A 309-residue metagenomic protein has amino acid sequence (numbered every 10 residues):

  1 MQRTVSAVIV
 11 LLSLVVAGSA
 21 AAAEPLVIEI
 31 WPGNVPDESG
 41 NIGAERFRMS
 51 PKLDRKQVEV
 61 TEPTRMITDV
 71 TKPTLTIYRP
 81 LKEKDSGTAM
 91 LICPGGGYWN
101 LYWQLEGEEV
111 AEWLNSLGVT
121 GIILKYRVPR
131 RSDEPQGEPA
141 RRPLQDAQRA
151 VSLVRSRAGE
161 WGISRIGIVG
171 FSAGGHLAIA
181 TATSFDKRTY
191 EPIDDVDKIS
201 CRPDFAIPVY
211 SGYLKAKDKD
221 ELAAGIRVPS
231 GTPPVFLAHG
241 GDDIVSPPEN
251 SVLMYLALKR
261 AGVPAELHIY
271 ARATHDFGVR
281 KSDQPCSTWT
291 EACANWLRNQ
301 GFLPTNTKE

Functional and structural regions predicted by a protein language model:
A23-D85: N-terminal cap/lid segment of alpha/beta-hydrolase-fold proteins
S86-G95: Short beta-strand element of the alpha/beta-hydrolase
Y102-W103, E109-V110, Y126-I163, R280-S287: Catalytic nucleophile-loop/oxyanion-hole region of alpha/beta-hydrolase and closely related hydrolase-like folds
Q104-I122: Short amphipathic alpha-helix adjacent to the substrate-entry channel of hydrolases
Q145-S230: Primarily recognizes the serine-hydrolase "nucleophile elbow" in alpha/beta-hydrolase and SGNH/GDSL folds
L237-H239, D243: Short beta-strand/loop motif that positions the catalytic acidic residue of the alpha/beta-hydrolase fold
I244-L253: Conserved alpha/beta-hydrolase "acid-adjacent" motif
V252-E309: C-terminal catalytic histidine-bearing segment of alpha/beta-hydrolase fold enzymes
